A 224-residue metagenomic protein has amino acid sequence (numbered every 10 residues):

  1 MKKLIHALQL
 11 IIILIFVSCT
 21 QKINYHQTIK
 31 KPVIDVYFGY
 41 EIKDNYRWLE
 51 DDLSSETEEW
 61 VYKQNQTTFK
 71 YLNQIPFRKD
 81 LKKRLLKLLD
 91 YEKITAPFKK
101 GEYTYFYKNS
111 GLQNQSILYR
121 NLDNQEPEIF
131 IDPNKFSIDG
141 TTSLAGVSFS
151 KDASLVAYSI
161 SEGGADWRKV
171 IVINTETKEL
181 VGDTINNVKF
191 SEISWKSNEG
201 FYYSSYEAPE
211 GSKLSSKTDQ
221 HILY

Functional and structural regions predicted by a protein language model:
M1-I23: Bacterial Sec-dependent N-terminal signal peptides
C19-Y224: Beta-propeller folds
